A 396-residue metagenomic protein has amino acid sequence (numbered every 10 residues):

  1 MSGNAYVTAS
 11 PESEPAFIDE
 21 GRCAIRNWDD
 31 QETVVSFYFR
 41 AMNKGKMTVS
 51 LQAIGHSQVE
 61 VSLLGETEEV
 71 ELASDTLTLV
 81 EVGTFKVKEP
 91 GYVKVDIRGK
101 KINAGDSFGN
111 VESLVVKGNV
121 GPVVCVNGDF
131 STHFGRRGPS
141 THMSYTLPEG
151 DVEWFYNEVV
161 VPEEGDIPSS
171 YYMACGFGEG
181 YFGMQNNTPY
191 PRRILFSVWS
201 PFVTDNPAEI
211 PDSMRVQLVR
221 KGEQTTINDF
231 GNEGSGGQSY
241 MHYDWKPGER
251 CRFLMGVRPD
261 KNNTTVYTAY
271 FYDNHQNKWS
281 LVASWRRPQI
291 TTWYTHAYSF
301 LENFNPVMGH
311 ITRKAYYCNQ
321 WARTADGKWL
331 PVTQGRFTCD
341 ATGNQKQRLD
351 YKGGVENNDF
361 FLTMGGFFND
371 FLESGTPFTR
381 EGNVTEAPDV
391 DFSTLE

Functional and structural regions predicted by a protein language model:
M1-D244, R252-P259, N263-E396: Extracytoplasmic
